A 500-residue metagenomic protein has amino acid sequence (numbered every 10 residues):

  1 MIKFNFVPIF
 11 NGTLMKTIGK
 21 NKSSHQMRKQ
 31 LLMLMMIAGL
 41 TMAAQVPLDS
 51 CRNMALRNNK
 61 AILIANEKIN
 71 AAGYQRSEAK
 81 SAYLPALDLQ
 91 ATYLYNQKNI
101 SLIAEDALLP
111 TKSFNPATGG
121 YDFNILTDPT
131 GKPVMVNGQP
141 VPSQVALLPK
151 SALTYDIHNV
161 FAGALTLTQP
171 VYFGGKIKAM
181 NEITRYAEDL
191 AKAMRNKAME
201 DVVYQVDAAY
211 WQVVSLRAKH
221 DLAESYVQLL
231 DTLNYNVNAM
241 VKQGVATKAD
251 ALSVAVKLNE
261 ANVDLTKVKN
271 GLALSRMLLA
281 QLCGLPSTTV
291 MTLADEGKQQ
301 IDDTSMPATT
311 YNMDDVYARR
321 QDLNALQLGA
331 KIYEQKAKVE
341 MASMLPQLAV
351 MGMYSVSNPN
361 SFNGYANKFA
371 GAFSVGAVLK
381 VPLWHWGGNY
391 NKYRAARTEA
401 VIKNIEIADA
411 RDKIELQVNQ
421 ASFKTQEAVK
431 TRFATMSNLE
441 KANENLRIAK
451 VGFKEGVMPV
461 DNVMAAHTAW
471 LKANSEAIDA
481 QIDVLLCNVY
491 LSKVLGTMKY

Functional and structural regions predicted by a protein language model:
M1-N59, K499-Y500: Bacterial Sec-dependent N-terminal signal peptides
A43-S101, S287, L293-K331, L383 (+1 more regions): Bacterial Sec-pathway N-terminal export signals of envelope proteins
L63, L87-S101, K150-H158, T168-K197 (+5 more regions): Small/polar (Gly/Ser/Thr/Ala-rich) solvent-exposed segments that form structured loops/beta-strands/short helices used
I64-A79, A198, Y204-D221, A239 (+5 more regions): Amphipathic alpha-helical coiled-coil segments
Y74, A193-D315, K424, A428 (+1 more regions): Periplasmic alpha-helical coiled-coil/stalk elements that build and connect Gram-negative outer-membrane
D88, Y95-D122, M277, S287 (+1 more regions): Acidic, low-complexity, intrinsically disordered peripheral segments
Q90-T166, E296-M306, K338, M351-V381: Small/polar, glycine/serine/threonine/aspartate-rich low-complexity segments that form flexible
